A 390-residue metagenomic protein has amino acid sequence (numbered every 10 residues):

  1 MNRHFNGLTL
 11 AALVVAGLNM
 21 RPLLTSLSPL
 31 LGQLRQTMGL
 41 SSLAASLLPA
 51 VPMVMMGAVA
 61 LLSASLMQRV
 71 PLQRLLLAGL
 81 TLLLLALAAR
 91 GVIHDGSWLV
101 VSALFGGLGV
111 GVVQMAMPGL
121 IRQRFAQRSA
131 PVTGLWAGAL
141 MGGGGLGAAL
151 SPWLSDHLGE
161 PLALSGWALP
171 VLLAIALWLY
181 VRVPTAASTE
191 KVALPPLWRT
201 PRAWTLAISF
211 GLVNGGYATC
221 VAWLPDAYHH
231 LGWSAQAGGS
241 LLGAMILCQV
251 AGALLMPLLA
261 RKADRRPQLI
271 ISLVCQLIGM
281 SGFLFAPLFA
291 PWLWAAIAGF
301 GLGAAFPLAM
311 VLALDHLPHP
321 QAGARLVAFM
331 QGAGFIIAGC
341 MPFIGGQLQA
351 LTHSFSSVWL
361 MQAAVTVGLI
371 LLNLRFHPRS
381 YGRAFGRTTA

Functional and structural regions predicted by a protein language model:
T25, M53-L61, G144-G145, I246-L254 (+1 more regions): Residue-level signature of mid-helix packing/kink "hotspots" within the transmembrane helices of 12-pass Major
L27-S28, P201-A244, Q249-A253: Extracytoplasmic gate region of multi-pass secondary transporters
G39, P71, V92-S97, A126 (+2 more regions): Helix-breaking motifs and short loop linkers at transmembrane-helix boundaries and internal kinks in secondary membrane
A58-S97: Conserved MFS/SLC helix-loop-helix module at the cytosolic interface between two early adjacent transmembrane helices
R74-A88, P267-G282: Structural signature of the two symmetry-related core transmembrane helices
W98, S102, A126-R182, W223: Helix-loop-helix hairpin linking two adjacent transmembrane segments in secondary transporters
V112-F125, A304-P318: Intracellular juxtamembrane helix-capping segments at the cytosolic ends of symmetry-related transmembrane helices
P320-F355, Q362: A late C-terminal transmembrane helix in Major Facilitator Superfamily
